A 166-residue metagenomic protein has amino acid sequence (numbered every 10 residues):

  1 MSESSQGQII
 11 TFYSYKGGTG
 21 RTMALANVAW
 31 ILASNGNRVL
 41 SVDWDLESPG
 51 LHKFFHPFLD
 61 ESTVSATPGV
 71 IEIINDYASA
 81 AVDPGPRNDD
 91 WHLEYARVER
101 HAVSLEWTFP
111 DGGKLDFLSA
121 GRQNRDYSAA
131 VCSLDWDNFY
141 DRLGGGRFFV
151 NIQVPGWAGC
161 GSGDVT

Functional and structural regions predicted by a protein language model:
M1-E3, S133-L134: Eukaryotic alpha-helical scaffold "rod" segments
S2-S4, F109-P110: Short glycine/proline-enriched loop/turn "hinge" motifs that connect secondary-structure elements and lie
E3-F54: Walker A/P-loop phosphate-binding motif and the immediately C-terminal alpha-helix
N27, S34-G36, D111-K114, G159-C160: Short, well-ordered loop/turn elements at secondary-structure boundaries
L46-A158: P-loop/Walker-type NTP enzyme "switch/lid" segment
G161-T166: Inter-motif core of Ras-like GTPase G domains
